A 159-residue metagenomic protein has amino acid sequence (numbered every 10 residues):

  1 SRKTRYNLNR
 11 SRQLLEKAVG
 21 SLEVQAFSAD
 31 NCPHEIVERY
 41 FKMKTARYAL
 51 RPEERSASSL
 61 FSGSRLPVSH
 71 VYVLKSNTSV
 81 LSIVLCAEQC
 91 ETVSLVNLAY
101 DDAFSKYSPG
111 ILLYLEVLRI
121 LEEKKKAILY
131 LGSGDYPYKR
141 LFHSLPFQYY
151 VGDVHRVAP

Functional and structural regions predicted by a protein language model:
S1-K106: A conserved beta-strand-loop-helix scaffold within acyl/acetyltransferase catalytic domains
Q13, R39-K42, E116-E123, L141: Residue-level signal for well-ordered alpha-helical scaffold segments within enzymatic catalytic domains
K106-R119: Conserved acetyl-CoA-binding loop-helix of GNAT-fold acetyltransferases
K124-P159: Active-site/acyl-donor-binding loops of N-acyltransferases
